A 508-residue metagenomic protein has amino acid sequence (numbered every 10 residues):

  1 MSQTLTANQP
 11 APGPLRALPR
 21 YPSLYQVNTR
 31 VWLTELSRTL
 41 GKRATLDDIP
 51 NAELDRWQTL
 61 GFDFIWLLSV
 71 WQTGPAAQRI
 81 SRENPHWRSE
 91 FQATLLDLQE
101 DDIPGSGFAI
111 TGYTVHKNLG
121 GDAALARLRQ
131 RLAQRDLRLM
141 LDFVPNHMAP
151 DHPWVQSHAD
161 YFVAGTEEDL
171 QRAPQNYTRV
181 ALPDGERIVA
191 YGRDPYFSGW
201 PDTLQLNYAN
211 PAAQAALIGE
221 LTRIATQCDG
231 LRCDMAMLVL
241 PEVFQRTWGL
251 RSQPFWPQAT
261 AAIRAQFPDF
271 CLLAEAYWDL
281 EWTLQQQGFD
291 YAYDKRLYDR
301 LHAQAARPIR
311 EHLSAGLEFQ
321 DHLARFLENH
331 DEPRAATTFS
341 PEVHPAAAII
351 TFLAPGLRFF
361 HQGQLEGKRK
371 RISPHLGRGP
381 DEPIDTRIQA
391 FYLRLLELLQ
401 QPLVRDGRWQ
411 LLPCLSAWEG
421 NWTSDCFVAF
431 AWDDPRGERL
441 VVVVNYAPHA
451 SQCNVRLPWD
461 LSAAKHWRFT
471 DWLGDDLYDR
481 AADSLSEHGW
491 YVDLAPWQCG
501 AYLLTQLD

Functional and structural regions predicted by a protein language model:
S2-D508: Active-site and adjacent substrate-binding regions of carbohydrate-active enzymes
